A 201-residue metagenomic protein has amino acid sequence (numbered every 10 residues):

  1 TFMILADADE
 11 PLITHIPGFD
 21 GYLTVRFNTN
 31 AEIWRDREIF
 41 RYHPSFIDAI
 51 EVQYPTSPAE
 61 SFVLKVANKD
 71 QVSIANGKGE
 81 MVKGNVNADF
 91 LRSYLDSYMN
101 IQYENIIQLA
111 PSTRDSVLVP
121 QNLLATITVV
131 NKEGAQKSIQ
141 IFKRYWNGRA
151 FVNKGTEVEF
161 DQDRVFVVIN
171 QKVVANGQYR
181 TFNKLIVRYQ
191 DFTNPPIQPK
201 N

Functional and structural regions predicted by a protein language model:
T1-N201: Soluble, acidic/polar mature domains that operate outside membranes
